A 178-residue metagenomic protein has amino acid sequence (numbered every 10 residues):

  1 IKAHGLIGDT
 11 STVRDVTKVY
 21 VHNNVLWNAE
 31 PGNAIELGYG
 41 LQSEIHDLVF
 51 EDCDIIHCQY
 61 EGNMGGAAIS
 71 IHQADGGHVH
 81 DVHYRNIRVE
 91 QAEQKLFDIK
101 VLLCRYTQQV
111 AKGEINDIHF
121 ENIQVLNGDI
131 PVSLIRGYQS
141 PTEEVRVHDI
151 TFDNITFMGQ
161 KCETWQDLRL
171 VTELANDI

Functional and structural regions predicted by a protein language model:
I1-I178: Extracellular/periplasmic carbohydrate-active domains that bind, remodel, or depolymerize complex polysaccharides
